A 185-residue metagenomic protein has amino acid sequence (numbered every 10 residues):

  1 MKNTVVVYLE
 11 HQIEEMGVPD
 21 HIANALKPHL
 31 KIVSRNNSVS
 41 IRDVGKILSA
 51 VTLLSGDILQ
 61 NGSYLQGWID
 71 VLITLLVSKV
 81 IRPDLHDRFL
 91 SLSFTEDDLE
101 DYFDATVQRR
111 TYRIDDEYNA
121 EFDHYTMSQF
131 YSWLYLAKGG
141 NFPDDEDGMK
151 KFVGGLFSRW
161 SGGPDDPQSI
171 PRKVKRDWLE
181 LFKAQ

Functional and structural regions predicted by a protein language model:
M1-Q12: Conserved AAA+ ATPase core "coupling" helix
I13-Q185: The feature marks long, low-complexity, polar/acidic/proline-rich intrinsically disordered regions embedded in large
